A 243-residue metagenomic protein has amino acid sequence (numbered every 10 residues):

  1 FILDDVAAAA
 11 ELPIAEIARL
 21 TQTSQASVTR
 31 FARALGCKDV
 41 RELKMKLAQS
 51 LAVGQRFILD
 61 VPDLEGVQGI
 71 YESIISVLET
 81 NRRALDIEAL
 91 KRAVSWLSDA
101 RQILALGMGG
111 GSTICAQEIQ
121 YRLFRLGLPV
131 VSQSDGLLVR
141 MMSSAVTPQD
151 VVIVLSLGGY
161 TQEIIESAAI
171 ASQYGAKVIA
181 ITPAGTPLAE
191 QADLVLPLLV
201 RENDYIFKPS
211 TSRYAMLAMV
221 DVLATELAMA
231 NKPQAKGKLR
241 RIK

Functional and structural regions predicted by a protein language model:
F1, K46, S50, W96 (+1 more regions): Short acidic/histidine-centered micro-motifs embedded in hydrophobic/aromatic stretches that mark compact functional
L3-K91: HTH-adjacent hinge/linker in prokaryotic transcriptional regulators
E88-R101: Glycine-rich phosphate/diphosphate-binding loops that line cofactor/substrate pockets in enzymes
S98-A218, V222-N231: Glycine-rich phosphate-binding loops that contact phosphosugars or nucleotide phosphates
P233-K243: A short, charged, Gly/Pro-tolerant segment at domain boundaries
